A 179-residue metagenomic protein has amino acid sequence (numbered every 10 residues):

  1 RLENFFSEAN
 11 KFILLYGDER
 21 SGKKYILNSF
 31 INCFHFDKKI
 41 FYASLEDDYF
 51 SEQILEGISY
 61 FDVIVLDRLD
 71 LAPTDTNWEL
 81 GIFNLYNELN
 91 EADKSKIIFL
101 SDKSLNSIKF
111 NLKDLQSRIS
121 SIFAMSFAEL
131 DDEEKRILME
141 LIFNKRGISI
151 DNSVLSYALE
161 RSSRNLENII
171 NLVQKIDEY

Functional and structural regions predicted by a protein language model:
E8-L27: Walker A/P-loop nucleotide-binding motif
H35-V63, A72: AAA+/P-loop NTPase substrate/partner-engagement loops
G57-G81, L85-E88, A92, K96-K103: Conserved P-loop NTPase "ATPase switch" module shared by AAA+ and STAND
L105-S120: Short regulatory helix/loop adjacent to the ATP-binding pocket of P-loop NTPases
N106-S107, I122-E134: Conserved AAA+ ATPase "SRH/arginine-finger" region at the nucleotide-binding site
I122, E133-S149: Conserved AAA+ ATPase "sensor/coupling" helix adjacent to the nucleotide-binding pocket
S149-R161: Short conserved motifs of the RecA-like P-loop NTPase core
S162-Q174: The conserved phosphate-sensing helix
